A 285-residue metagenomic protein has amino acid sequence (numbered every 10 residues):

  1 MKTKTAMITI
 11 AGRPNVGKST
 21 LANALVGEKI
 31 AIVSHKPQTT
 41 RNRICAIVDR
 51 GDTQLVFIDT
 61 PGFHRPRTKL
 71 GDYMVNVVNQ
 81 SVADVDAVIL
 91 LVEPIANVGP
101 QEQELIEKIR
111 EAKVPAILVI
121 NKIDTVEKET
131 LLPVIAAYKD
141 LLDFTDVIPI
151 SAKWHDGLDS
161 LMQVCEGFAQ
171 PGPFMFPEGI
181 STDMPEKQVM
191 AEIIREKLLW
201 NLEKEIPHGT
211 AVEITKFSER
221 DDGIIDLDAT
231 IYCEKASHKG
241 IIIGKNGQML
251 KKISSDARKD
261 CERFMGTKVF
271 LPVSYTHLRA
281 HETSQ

Functional and structural regions predicted by a protein language model:
M1-R65: Conserved G1/Walker A P-loop phosphate-binding module
P37-T39, P61-H64, P94-V98, I123-V126 (+5 more regions): Conserved nucleotide-binding/hydrolysis micro-motifs of P-loop NTPases
T39-R43, G62-D84, I95-E107: Switch II of P-loop NTPase G domains
Q80-F144: Conserved C-terminal guanine-recognition region of P-loop GTPase G domains, centered on the G4
V126-I180: Canonical P-loop GTPase G-domain recognition
I180-I243, V269: Long, well-ordered amphipathic alpha-helical subdomains in the mid-to-C-terminal portions of large enzyme subunits
K245-G266: Short, non-transmembrane amphipathic alpha-helical segments
T276-T283: Conserved small/polar residues in nucleotide/adenosyl-binding loops
